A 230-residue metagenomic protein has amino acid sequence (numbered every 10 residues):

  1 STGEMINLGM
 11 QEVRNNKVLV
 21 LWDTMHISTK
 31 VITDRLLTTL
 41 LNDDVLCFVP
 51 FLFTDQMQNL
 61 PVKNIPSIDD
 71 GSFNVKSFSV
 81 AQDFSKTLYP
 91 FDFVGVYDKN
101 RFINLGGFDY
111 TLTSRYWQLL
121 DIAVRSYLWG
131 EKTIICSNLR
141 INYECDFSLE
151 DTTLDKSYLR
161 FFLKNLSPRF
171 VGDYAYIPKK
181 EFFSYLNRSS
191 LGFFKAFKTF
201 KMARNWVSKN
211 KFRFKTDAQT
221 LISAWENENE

Functional and structural regions predicted by a protein language model:
S1-V13: Glycine-rich, basic loop-to-helix element that forms the pyrophosphate-binding segment of sugar-nucleotide handling
V13-N16, G107: Active-site acidic short loop of glycosyltransferases
N16-H26: Short beta-strand-to-loop acidic/aromatic patch adjacent to the donor-nucleotide binding site
M25-S28, T113: A short, conserved beta-strand element in the Rossmann-like catalytic core that flanks the donor/metal-binding loop
K30-N64: Conserved donor NDP-sugar-binding/catalytic core segment of glycosyltransferases
S67-L88: Short, flexible, basic/aromatic active-site loop/helix in glycosyltransferases
Y89-Y97, R101-G106, L112-L139: A short, conserved alpha-helix in the catalytic core of glycosyltransferases
K132-N229: Active-site-adjacent helix/loop segment of glycosyltransferases that harbors family-specific signature motifs
